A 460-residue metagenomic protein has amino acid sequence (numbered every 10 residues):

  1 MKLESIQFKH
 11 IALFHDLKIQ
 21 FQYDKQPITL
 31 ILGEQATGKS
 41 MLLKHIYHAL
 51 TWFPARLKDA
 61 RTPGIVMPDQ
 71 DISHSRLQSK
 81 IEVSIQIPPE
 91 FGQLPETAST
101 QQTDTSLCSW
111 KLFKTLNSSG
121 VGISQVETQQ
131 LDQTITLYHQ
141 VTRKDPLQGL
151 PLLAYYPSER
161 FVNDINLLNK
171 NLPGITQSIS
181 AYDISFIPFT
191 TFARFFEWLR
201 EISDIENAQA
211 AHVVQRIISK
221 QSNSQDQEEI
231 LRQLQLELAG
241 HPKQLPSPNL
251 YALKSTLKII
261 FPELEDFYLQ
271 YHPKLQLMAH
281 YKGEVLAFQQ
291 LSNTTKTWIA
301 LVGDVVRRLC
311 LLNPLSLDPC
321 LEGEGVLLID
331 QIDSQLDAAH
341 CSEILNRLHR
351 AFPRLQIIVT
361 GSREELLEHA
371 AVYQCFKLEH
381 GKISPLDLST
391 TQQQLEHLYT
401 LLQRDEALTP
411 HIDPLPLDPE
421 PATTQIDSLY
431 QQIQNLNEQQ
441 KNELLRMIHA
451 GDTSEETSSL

Functional and structural regions predicted by a protein language model:
M1-R61, D266, Y271-E406: Switch/communication elements of ASCE P-loop NTPase nucleotide-binding domains
M1-V214, A371, C375, H380 (+2 more regions): P-loop NTPase switch/coupling surface
D24, I184-E322, D413, I426-D427 (+1 more regions): Extended helical coiled-coil dimerization/tether regions that scaffold and oligomerize large DNA-maintenance assemblies
Q35-A36, H74, D145, P242 (+4 more regions): Aromatic-acidic/polar surface patches that form glycan- and anion
P68-I72, S222-S224, E228, R350-A351 (+3 more regions): An exposure/low-complexity boundary signal
G149, P246-K254, L395, D405: A structural signal for well-ordered alpha-helical scaffolds and beta->alpha junctions
